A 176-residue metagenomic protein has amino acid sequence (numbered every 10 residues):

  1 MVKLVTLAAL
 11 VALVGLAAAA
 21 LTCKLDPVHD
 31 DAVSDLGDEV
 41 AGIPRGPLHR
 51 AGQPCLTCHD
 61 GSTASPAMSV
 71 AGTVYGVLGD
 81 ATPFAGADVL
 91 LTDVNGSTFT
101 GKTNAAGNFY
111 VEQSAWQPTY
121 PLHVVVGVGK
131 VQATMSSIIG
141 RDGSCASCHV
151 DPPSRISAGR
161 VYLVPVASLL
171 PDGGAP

Functional and structural regions predicted by a protein language model:
A19-T22: C-terminal motif of bacterial Sec signal peptides marking the signal peptidase cleavage site
K24-D26: Bacterial signal peptide processing site
R50-S62, D142-P153: The canonical Cys-X-X-Cys-His
S65, T73-F84, D172: Structural motif
G79-N95: Short, ordered, surface-exposed loop/turn motifs in non-cytosolic proteins
N95-A106: Short, acidic Ser/Thr/Gly-rich low-complexity loop/linker segments typical of extracellular and cell-surface proteins
A106-S114: Short, surface-exposed beta-strand/beta-hairpin micro-motifs centered on an aromatic residue
P118-G129: A short, solvent-exposed beta-strand micro-motif common in secreted/extracellular proteins
